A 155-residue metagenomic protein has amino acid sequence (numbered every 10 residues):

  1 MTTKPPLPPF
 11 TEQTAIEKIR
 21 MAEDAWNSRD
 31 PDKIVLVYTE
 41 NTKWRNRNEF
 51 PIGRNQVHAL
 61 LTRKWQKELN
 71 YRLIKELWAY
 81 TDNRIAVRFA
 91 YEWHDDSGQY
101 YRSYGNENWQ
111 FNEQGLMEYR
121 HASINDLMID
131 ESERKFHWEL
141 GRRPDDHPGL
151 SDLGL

Functional and structural regions predicted by a protein language model:
M1-E40, L150-L155: Short, low-complexity N-terminal intrinsically disordered segments enriched in polar/charged residues
T2-F10, A59-L155: A beta-strand edge to alpha-helix "cap/lid" segment located at domain peripheries
T14, K18, W26, Y38 (+4 more regions): Bulky hydrophobic/aromatic packing residues
P31, K43, N70-I74: Secondary-structure boundary/capping residues
T42-K43, D126: Short secondary-structure capping/turn micro-motifs that flank functional sites
K43-W65: Short solvent-exposed beta->alpha transition segments
